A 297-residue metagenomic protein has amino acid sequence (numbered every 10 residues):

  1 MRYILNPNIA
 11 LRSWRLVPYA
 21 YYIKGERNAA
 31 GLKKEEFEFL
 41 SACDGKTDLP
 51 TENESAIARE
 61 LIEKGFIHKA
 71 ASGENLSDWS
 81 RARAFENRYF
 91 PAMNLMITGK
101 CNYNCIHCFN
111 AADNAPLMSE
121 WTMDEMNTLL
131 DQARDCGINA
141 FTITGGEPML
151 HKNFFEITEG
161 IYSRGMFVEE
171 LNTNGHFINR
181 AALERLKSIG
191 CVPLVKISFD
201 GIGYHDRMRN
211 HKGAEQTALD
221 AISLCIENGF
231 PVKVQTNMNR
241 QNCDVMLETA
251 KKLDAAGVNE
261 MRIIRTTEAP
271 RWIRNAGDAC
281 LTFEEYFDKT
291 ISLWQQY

Functional and structural regions predicted by a protein language model:
M1-D113: N-terminal pre-core extensions flanking Radical SAM catalytic domains
N8-W14, I189, P193, S198 (+1 more regions): Radical SAM enzyme [4Fe-4S]-AdoMet core and its adjacent flexible, acidic and glycine-rich loops/tails across
G31, E120, F177, G277-C280: Short, conserved sequence motifs enriched in acidic/basic residues, glycine, and aromatics that mark functional "hot
E35, N153-F154, A182, V245-T249: Residues at alpha-helix caps and immediate loop-helix transition turns in enzyme cores, especially N- and C-cap
E60, N75-C191: Conserved alpha-helical substructure of the radical SAM core
F66, I138, M166-F167, F230 (+1 more regions): Short phosphate-binding/catalytic loops that engage adenosine nucleotides
A71, A112, G145, F199 (+1 more regions): Residues that line or immediately flank small-molecule/substrate-binding pockets and catalytic motifs
